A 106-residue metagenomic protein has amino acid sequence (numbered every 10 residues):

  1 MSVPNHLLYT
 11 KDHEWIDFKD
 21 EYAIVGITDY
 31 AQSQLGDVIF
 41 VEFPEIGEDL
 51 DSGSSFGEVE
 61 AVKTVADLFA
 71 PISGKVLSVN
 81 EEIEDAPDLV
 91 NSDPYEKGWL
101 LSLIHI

Functional and structural regions predicted by a protein language model:
M1-S55, D88, S92-L100: Acidic, low-complexity mobile loops and tails
E21, V79-D85: Short, conserved beta-turn/loop elements at beta-strand boundaries and strand-helix junctions
Q34-F40, V62, P71-S73: Short, solvent-exposed beta-edge and connector elements
D49, D67, S73-K75: Beta-solenoid/beta-rich acyl/carboxylate-transfer cores
E60-F69, A86-D88: Short, Lys/Arg- and Gly-enriched loop/turn segments at beta-strand edges
I104-I106: Conserved small/polar residues in nucleotide/adenosyl-binding loops
